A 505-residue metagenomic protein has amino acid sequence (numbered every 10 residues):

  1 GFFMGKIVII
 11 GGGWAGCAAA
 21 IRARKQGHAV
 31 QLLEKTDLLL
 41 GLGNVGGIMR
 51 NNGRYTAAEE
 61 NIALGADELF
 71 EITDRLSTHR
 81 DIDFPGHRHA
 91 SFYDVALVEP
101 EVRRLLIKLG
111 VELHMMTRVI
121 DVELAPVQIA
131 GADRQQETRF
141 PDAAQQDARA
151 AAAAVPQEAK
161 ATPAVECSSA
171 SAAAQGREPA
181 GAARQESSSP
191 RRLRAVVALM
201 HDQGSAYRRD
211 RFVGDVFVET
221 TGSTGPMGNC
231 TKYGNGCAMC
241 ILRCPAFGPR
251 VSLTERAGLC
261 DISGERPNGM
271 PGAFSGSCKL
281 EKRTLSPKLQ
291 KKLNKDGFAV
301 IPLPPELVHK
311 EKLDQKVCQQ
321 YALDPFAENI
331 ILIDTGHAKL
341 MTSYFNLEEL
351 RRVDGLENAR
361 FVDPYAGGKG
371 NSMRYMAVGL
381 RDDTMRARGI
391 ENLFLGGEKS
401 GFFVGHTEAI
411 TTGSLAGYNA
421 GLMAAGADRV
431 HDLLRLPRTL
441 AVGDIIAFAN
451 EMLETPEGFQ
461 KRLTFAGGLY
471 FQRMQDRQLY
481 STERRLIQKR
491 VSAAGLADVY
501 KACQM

Functional and structural regions predicted by a protein language model:
I7-H28: N-terminal Rossmann-like FAD-binding beta1-loop-alpha1 element of flavoenzymes
R22-A29, E34-R118, A173, G225-G276 (+1 more regions): Conserved N-terminal/central alpha/beta ligand/cofactor-binding core
R75-A132, A164, A172, A180-V216: Feature captures the FAD/FMN-dependent oxidoreductase FAD-binding
T78-Y93, P226, G234, M239-E391 (+3 more regions): Mobile, glycine/GP-rich and aromatic-enriched active-site lid/loop segments adjacent to catalytic centers
V216, T220-T224: Glycine-/small-residue-rich beta->alpha transition segments that form the dinucleotide
G401-G421: A conserved FAD-binding loop/helix module that cradles the flavin
G421-F459: Active-site-proximal substrate-binding core of FAD-dependent oxidoreductases
T455-M505: C-terminal auxiliary extensions adjacent to catalytic cores
